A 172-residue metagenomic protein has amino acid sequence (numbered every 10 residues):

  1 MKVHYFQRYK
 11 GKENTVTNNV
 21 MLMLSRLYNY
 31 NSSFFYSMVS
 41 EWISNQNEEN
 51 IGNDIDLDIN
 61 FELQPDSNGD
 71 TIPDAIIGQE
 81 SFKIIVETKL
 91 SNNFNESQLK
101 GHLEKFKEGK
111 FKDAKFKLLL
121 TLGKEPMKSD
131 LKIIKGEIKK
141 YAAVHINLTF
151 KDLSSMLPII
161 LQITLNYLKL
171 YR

Functional and structural regions predicted by a protein language model:
M1-R172: Charged, terminal alpha-helix-loop-beta segments that serve as non-catalytic nucleic-acid engagement and/or assembly
